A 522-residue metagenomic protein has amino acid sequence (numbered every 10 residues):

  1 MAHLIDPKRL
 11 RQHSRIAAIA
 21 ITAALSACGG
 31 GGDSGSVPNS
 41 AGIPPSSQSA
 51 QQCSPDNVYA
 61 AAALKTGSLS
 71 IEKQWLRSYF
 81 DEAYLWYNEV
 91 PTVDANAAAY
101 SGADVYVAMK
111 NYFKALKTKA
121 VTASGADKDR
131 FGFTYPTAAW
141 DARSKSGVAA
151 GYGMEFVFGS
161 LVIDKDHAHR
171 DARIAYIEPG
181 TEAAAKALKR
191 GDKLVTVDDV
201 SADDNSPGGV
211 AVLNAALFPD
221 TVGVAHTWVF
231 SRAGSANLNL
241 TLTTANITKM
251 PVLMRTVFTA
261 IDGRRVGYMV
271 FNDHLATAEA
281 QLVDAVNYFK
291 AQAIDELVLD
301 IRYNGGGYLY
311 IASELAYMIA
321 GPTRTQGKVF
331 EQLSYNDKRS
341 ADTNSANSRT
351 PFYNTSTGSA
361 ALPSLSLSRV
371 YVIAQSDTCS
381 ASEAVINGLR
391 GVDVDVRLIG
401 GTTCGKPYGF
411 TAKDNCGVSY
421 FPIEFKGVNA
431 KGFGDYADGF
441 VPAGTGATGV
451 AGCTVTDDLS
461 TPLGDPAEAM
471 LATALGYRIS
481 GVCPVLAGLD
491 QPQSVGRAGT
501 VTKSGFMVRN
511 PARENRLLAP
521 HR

Functional and structural regions predicted by a protein language model:
A2-A17: Bacterial N-terminal signal peptides that target proteins for export
P7-R9, C53, M109-A120, L217 (+6 more regions): Generic hydrophobic, helix-prone segments enriched in Leu/Val/Ile
A24-A27: C-terminal motif of bacterial Sec signal peptides marking the signal peptidase cleavage site
G32-L297, G305, I311, G321 (+1 more regions): Flexible, low-complexity junctional segments that flank or bridge functional domains
D262-E296, I301-R522: C-terminal "post-core" interaction segments
